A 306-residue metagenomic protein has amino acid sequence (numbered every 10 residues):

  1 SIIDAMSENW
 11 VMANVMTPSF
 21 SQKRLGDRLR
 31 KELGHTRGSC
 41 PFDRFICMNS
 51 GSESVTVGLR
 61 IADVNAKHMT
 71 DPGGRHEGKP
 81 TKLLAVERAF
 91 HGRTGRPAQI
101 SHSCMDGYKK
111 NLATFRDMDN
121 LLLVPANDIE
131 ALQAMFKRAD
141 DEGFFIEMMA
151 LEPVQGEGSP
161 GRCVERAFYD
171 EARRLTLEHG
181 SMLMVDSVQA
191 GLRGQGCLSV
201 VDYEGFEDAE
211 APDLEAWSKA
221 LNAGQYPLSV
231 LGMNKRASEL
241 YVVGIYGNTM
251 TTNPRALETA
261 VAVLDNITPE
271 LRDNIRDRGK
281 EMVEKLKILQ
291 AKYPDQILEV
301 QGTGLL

Functional and structural regions predicted by a protein language model:
S1-L306: Conserved N-terminal phosphate-binding loop of PLP-dependent enzymes in the Aspartate aminotransferase
